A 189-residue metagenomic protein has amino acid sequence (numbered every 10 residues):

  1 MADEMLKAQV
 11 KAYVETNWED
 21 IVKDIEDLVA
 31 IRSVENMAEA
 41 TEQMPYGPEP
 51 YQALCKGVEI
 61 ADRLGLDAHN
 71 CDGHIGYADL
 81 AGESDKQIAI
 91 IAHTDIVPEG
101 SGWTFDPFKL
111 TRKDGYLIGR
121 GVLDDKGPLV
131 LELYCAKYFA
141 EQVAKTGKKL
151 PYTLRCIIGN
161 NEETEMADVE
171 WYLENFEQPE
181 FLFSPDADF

Functional and structural regions predicted by a protein language model:
A2-V122, A144-L150: Acidic/His- and Gly-rich active-site-bordering loop/insert found across diverse amide/peptide-bond hydrolases
D125-F189: Acidic/histidine-rich catalytic neighborhood of metal-dependent amide-processing enzymes
